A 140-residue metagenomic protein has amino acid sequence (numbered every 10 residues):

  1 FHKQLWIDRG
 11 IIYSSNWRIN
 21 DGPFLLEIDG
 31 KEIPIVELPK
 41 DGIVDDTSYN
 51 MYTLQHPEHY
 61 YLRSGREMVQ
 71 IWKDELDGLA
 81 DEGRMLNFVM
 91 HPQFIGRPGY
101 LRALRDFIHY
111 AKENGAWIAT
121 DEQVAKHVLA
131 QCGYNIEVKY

Functional and structural regions predicted by a protein language model:
F1-E82, C132-V138: Active-site-adjacent pocket scaffolds in enzyme catalytic domains
Y13, L25, R66-Y140: C-terminal domain-boundary segment and adjacent tail
